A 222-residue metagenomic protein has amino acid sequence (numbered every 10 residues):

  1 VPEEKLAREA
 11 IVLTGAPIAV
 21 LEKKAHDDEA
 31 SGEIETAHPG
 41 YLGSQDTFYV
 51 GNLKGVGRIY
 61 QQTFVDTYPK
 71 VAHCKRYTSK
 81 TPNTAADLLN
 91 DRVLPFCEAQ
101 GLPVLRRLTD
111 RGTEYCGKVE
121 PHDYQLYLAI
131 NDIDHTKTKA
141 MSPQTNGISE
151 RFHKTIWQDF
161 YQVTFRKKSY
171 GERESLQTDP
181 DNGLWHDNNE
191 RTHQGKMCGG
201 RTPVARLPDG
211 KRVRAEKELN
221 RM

Functional and structural regions predicted by a protein language model:
V1: Major-groove recognition helix of helix-turn-helix-like DNA-binding domains
E4-E35, P39-G40, A129-I133, K154-M222: C-terminal domain-tail junction helix/linker
L42-S44, Y49-T63, T67-D181, W185-H186: RNase H-like DDE/DDD metal-dependent nuclease/strand-transfer catalytic core used by mobile genetic elements
